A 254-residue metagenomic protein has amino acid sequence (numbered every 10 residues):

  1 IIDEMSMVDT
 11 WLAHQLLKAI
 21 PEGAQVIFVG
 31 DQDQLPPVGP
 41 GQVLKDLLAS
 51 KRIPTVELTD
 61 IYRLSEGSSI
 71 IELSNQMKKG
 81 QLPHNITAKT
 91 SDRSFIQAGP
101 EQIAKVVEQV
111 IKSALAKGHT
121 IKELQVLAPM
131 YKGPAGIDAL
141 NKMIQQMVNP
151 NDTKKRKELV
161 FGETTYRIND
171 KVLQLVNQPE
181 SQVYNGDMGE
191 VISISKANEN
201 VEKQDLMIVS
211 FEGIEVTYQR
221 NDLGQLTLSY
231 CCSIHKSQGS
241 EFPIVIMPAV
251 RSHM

Functional and structural regions predicted by a protein language model:
I1-E22, C232-H235: Conserved RecA-like ASCE ATPase "motif II neighborhood" in helicase/translocase motors
M5, Q32-D33, V250: Short, ordered loop/turn segments at secondary-structure junctions
S6-M7, W11, V38, E101 (+2 more regions): Conserved phosphate-coordination/catalytic loops
D9, K142-M254: Conserved nucleotide-binding/hydrolysis modules and their immediate coupling elements across P-loop/ASCE NTPase motors
D9-T10, P37, G136, E199: Conserved protein kinase catalytic core
I20-G23, I121-K122, E202-Q204, E241: Short loop/turn elements that form and flank the Walker-type P-loop nucleotide-binding site in RecA-like NTPase cores
E22-A24, V29-L173, Q178-S181: Conserved helicase motor core of P-loop NTPases
